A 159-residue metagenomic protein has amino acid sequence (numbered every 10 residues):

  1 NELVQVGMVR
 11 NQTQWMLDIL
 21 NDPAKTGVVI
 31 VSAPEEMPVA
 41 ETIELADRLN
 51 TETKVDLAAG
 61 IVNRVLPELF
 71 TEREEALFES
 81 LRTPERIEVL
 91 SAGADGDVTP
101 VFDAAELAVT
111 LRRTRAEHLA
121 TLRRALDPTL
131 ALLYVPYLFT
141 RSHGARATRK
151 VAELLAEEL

Functional and structural regions predicted by a protein language model:
N1-D127: Conserved catalytic-core segment of NTP-binding enzymes
A125-D127, L132-L159: NTP-binding/hydrolysis catalytic cores, primarily Walker-type P-loop NTPases
